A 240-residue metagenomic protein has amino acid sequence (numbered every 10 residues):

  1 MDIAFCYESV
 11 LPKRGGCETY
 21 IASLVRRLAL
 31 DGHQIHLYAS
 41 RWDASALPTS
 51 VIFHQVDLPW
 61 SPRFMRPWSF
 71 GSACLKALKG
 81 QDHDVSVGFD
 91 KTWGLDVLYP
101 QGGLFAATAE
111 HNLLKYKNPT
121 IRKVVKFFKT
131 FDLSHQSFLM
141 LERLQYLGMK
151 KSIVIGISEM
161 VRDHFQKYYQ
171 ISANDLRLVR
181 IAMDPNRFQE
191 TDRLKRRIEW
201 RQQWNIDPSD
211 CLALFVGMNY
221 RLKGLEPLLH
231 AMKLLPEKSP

Functional and structural regions predicted by a protein language model:
M1, D192-L212, P236-K238: Nucleotide-sugar donor-binding and catalytic loop/hinge architecture of NDP-sugar-dependent glycosyltransferases
C6-E8, I157, V179-A182, F215-G217: Short hydrophobic "strand-cap" motifs at the C-terminus of beta-strands
Y7-R14, R27-M65, A77, D175: N-terminal strand-loop element at the rim of the active site of nucleotide-sugar-dependent glycosyltransferases
K13, D184, M218-L222, L234-E237: Nucleotide-sugar-dependent glycosyltransferase donor-binding/catalytic pocket residues
W60-S86, G94-L95, Q136-L144: An amphipathic, basic-hydrophobic alpha-helix
G88-W93, P100-G102: Short His-centered aromatic/hydrophobic patch
F127-R197, I206: Donor nucleotide-sugar binding/catalytic pocket of nucleotide-sugar-dependent glycosyltransferases
I155, D207-K223, L229-M232: Conserved donor-binding/catalytic core segment of Leloir-type glycosyltransferases
